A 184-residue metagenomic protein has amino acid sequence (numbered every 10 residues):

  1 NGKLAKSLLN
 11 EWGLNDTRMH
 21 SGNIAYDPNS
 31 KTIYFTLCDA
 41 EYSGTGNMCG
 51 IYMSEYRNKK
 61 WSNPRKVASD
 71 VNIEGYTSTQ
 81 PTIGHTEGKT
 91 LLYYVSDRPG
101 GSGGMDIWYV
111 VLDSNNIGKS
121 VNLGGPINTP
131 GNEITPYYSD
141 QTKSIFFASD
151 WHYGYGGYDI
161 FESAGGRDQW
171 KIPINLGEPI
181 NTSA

Functional and structural regions predicted by a protein language model:
N1-A184: Short, conserved micro-motifs composed of acidic
